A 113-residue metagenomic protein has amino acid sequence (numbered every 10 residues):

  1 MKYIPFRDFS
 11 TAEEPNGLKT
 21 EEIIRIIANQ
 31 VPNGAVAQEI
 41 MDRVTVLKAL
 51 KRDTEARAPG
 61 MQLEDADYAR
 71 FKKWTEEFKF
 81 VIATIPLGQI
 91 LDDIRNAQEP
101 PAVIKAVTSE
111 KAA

Functional and structural regions predicted by a protein language model:
M1-A113: Positively charged, low-complexity terminal tracts and the immediately adjacent first secondary-structure elements
